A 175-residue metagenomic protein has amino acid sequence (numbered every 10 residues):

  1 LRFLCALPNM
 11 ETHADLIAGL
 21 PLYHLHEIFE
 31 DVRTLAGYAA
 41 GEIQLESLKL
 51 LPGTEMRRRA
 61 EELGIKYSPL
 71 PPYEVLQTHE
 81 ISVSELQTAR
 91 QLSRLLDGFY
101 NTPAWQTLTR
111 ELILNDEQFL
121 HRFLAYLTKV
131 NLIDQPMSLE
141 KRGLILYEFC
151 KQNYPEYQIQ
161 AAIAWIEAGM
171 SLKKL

Functional and structural regions predicted by a protein language model:
L1-E117: A structural motif corresponding to the C-terminal lobe/cap of the Radical SAM core domain
Q91-L175: Radical SAM enzyme core and accessory elements
